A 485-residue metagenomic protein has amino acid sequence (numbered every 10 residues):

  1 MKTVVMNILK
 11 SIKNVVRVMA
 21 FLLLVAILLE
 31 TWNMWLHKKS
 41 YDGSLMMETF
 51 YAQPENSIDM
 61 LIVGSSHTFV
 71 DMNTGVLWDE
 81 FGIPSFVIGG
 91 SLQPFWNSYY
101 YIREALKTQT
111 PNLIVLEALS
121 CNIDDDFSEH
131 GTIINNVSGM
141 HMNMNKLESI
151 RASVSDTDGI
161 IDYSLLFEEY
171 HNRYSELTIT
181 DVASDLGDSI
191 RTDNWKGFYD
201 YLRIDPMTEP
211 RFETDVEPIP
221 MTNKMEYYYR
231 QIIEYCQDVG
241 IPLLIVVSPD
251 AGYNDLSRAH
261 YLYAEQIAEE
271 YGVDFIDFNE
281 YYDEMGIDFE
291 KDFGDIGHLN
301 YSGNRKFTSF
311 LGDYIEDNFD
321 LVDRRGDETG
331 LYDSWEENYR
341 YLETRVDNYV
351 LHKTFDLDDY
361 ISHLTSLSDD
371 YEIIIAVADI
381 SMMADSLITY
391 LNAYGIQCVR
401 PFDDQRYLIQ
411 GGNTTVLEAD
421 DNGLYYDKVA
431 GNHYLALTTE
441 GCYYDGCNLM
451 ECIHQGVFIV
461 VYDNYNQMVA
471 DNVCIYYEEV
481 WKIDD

Functional and structural regions predicted by a protein language model:
M1-K13: N-terminal Lys/Arg-rich, disordered targeting/topogenic segments
K13-N33: Hydrophobic membrane-insertion alpha-helices, especially the h-region of bacterial N-terminal signal peptides
M34-N56: Alpha-helical transmembrane signal-anchor/signal-peptide segments
V63, H67-S149: Membrane-embedded segments
G131-V239, R325-N348: Secreted/periplasmic serine-hydrolase-like ester/acetyl group-modifying domain
I232-L256: Active-site segments of SGNH/GDSL-like serine hydrolases that catalyze O-acetyl group transfer/hydrolysis on lipids
R258, L262-D333, E337, Y349: C-terminal regions of proteins
Y349-E372, A376-D485: Short acidic-hydrophobic catalytic motif
